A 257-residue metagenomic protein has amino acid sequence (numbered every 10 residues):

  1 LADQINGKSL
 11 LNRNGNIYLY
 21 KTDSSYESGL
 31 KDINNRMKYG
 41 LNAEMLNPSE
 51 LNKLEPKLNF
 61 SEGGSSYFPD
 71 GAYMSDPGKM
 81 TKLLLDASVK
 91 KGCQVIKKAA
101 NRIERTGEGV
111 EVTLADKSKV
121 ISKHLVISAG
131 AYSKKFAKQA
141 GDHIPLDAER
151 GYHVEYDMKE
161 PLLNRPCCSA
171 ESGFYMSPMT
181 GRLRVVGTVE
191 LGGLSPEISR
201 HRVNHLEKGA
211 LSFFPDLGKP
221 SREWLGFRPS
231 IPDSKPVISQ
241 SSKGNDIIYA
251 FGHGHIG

Functional and structural regions predicted by a protein language model:
L1-M80: Rossmann-like flavin
E27-M37, S61-H124: Helical element adjacent to the flavin cofactor pocket in flavoenzyme catalytic cores
N35, A43, E50, P77 (+3 more regions): C-terminal catalytic lobe of FAD-dependent flavoproteins
N47-P48, I96-A99, L114, S221-W224: Short loop/edge segments at beta-strand edges and connector loops that shape dinucleotide/nucleotide cofactor-binding
P69-D86, A131-Y132, R202-G209, G257: Mid-domain beta-loop-alpha active-site segment that forms a flexible, acidic cofactor/metal-binding surface
R102-I103, F174-S177, I238: A structural signal for short hydrophobic beta-strand segments in well-ordered beta-sheet cores
L114-N164, D216: Central helical "cap/lid" subdomain
Q139, K159-L162, T180-R182, E190-F227 (+1 more regions): Flavin-binding catalytic cores
